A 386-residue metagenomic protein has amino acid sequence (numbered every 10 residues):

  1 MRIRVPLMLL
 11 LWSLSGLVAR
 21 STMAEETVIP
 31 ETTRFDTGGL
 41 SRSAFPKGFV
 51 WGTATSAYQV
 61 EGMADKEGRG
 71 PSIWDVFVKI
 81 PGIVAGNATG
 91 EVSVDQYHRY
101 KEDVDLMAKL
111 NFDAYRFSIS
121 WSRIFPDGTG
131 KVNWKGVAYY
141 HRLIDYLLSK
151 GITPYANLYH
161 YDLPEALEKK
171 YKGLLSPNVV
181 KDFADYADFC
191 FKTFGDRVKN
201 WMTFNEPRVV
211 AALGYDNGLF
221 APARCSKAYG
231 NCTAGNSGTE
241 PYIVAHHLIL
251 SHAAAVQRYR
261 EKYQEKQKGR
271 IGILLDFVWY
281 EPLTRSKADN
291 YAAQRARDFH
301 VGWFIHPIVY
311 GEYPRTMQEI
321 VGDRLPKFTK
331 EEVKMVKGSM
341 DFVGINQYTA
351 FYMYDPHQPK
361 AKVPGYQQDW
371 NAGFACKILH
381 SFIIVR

Functional and structural regions predicted by a protein language model:
M1-L7: Bacterial N-terminal signal peptides that target proteins for export
V5, W12, G16-V84, A108 (+2 more regions): Active-site region of glycoside hydrolase catalytic domains
G48-V50, A57, Y97, V104 (+1 more regions): A common structural microfeature
A85-R99, L175-P177: Active-site mouth loops of central-metabolism enzymes
S93-K101, K330-V336: Alpha-helix-centered segments that form part of catalytic cores
D95, E102, K135, H247: Residue-level signal for the nucleotide or nucleotide-sugar donor/cofactor binding architecture
R99-S120, T153, G338, F342: Catalytic domains of carbohydrate-active enzymes, especially glycoside hydrolases
I119-V132: Glycine-rich, proline-tolerant flexible connector loops at the mouths of alpha/beta enzymes
